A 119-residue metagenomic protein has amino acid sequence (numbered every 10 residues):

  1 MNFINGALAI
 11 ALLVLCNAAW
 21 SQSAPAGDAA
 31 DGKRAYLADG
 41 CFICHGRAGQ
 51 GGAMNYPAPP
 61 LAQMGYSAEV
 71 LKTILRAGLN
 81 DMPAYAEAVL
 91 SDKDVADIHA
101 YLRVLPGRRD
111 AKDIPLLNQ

Functional and structural regions predicted by a protein language model:
M1-L8: Bacterial N-terminal signal peptides that target proteins for export
A11-V14: Repetitive helical segments and hydrophobic/amphipathic motifs
C16-S21: N-terminal signal peptide c-region/cleavage motif recognized by signal peptidases
Q22-D28, A38-D39, R47, A84-Q119: Flexible coil segments in periplasmic/lumen-exposed cytochrome c-class electron-transfer proteins
A29, K33-L37, G46-A84: Gly/Gly-Pro-rich "capping" loops immediately C-terminal to redox-active cysteine motifs in periplasmic/lumenal
I43: Short, cysteine/histidine-rich loop/knuckle motifs that typically chelate Zn2+
